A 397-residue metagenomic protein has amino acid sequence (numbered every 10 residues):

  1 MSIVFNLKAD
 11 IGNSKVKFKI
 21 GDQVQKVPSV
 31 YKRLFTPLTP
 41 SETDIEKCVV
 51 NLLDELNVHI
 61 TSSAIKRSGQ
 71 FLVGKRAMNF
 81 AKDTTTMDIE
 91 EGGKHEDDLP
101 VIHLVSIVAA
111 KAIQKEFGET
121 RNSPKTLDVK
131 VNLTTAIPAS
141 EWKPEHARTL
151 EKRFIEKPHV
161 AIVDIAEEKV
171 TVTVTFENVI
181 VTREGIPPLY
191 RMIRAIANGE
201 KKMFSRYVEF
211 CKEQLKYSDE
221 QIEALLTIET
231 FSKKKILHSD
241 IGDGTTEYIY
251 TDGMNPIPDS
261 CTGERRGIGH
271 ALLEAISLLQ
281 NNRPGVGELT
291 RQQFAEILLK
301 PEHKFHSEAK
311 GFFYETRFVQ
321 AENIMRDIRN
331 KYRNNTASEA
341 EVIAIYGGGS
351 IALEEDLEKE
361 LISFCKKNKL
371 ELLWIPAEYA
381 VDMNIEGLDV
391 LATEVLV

Functional and structural regions predicted by a protein language model:
M1-I236, M325-V397: Nucleotide/phosphate-binding catalytic cleft detector across ATP-hydrolyzing and phosphate-transferring enzymes
V16-I20, T246-T251: Short beta-strand scaffold segments in enzyme catalytic cores
L189-E213, D243, I249-E288, A380: Glycine-rich phosphate-binding loop plus the immediately following alpha-helix
K235, R265, F318-N323: Conserved mixed alpha/beta catalytic, RNA-binding, or beta-rich assembly cores of soluble enzyme, regulatory
Q280-E315: A mobile "lid/hinge" subdomain adjacent to the ATP/sugar-phosphate binding pocket shared across diverse ATP-dependent
F313, A321, G349-I351: Accessory, often C-terminal, charged low-complexity segments
